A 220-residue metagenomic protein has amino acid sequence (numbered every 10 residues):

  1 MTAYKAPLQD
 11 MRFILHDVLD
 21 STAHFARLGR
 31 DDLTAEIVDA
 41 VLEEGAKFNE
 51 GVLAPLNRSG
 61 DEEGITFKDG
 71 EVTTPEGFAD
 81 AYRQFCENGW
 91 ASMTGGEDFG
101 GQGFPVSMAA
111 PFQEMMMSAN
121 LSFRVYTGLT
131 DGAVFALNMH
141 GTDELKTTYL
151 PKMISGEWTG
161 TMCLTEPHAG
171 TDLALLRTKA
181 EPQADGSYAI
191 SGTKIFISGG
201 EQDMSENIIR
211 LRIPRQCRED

Functional and structural regions predicted by a protein language model:
M1-R124, T148: Amphipathic, small/basic residue-rich leader segments at the start of a protein or domain
M11, F123, A133, G156-G160 (+4 more regions): Structural beta-strand/beta-sheet cores of well-ordered domains, especially the beta-sheet scaffolds that support
F99-G103, G132-A136, E144-L145, H168-D172 (+2 more regions): Flexible loop/turn segments at secondary-structure boundaries
F104-V106, D172-A174, E201-N207: Short glycine/proline-enriched turns and hinge-like loops at secondary-structure junctions
A109-A110, G128-V134: Short, conserved phosphate-binding/catalytic loop or strand-edge motifs used in phosphoryl-/nucleotidyl-transfer
Y126-T130, G141-Q183: Internal maturation/activation junctions in enzymes
S187, S191-D220: A short core secondary-structure module
